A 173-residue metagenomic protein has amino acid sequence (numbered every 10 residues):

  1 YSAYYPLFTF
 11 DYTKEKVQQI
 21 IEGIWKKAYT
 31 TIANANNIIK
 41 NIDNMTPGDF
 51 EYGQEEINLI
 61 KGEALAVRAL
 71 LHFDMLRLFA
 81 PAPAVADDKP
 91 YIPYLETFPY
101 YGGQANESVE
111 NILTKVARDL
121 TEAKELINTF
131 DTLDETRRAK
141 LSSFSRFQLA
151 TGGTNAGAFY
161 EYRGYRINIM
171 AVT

Functional and structural regions predicted by a protein language model:
S2-F79, E107-E110, E125-F130: Conserved, well-structured interaction surfaces
K26-A28, E55, G62, D87 (+5 more regions): Start-of-helix signal in alpha-solenoid helical-repeat scaffolds, especially tetratricopeptide repeats
P47, D87, E125-R138, A156-Y160: Glycine- and aromatic-rich loop/turn segments at beta-sheet edges
G48-I57, L78-T114, R118: Short coil/linker segments at helix-helix boundaries
G53-I60, V67, I112, T132-F144 (+1 more regions): Structural signature of alpha-solenoid helical repeat junctions
N58, L65, H72, R146 (+3 more regions): TPR repeat positional signature
L76-P83, D131, A150, G157: Short coil/turn linking the two alpha-helices of tandem helical-hairpin repeats
G102-N106, T114-T121, E125, F147 (+1 more regions): Acidic, polar-rich low-complexity tracts and alpha-helical solenoid repeat scaffolds
